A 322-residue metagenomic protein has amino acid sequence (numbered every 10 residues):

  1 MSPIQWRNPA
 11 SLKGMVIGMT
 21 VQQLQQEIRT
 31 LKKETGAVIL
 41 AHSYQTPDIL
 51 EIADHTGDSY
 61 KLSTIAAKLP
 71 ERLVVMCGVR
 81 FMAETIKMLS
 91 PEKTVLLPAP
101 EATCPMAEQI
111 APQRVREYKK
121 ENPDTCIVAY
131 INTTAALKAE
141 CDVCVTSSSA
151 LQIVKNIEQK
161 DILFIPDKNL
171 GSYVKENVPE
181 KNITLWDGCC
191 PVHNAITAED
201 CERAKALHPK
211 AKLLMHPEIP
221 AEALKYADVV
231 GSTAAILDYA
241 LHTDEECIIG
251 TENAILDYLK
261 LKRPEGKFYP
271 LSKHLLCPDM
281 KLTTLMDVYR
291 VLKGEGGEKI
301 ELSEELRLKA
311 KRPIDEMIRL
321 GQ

Functional and structural regions predicted by a protein language model:
M1-G18: Short, Lys/Arg-enriched N-terminal segments with co-localized hydrophobic residues within the first ~10-30 amino acids
V16-G250, I255-Q322: Active-site loop-to-helix "anion-binding N-cap" substructures in soluble metabolic enzymes
